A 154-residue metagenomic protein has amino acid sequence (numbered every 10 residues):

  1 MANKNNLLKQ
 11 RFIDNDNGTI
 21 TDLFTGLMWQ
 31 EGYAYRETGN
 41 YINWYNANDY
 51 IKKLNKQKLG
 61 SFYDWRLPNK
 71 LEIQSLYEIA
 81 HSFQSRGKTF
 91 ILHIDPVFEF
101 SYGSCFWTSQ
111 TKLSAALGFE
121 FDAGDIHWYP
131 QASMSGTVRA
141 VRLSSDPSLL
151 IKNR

Functional and structural regions predicted by a protein language model:
M1-R66, L71-R154: Glycine-aromatic-enriched surface loops/turns that form tight recognition elements
